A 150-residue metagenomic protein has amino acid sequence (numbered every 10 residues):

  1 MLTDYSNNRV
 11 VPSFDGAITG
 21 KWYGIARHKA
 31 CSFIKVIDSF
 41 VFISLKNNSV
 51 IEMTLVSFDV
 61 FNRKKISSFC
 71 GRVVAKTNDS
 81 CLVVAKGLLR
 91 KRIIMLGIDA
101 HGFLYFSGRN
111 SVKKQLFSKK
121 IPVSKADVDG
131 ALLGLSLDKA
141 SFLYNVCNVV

Functional and structural regions predicted by a protein language model:
M1-V150: Calycin-type beta-barrel ligand-binding domains and close structural analogs
